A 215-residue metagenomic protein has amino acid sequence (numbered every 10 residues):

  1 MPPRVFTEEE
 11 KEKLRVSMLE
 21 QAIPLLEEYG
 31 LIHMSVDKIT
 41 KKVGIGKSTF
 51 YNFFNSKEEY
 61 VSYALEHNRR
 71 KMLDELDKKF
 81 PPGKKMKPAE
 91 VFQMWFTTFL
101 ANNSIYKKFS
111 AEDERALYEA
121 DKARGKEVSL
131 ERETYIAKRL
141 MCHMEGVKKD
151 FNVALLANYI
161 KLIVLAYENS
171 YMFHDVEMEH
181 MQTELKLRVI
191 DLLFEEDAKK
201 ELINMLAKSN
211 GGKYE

Functional and structural regions predicted by a protein language model:
M1-Y29, K38-K42: Basic, helix-initiating cap at the start of DNA-binding domains
E12-E20, I32-H33, F53-D77: An amphipathic alpha-helix adjacent to DNA-recognition modules
L14, K57, A64, N68 (+5 more regions): Hydrophobic/aromatic residues within well-ordered alpha-helical segments
G44-F54: Short hydrophobic/aromatic patch on the recognition helix
Y63, D77-S104, A157-I160: Hydrophobic alpha-helical connector segments
R70-L73, A120-K148, A154-N158: Amphipathic alpha-helical packing segments from all-alpha helical-bundle domains
E90-A123, N169: Amphipathic alpha-helical segments used for helix-helix packing
K138-C142, K149, A166-E215: C-terminal peripheral helix-coil segments that are non-catalytic and often amphipathic
